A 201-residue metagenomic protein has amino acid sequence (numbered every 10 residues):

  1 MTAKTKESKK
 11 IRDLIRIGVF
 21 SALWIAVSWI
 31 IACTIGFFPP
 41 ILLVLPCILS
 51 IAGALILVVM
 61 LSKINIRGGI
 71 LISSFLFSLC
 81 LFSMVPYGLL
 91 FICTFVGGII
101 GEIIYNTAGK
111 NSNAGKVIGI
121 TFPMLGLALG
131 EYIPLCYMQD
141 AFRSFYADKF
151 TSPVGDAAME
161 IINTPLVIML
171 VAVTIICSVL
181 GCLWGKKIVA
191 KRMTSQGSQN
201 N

Functional and structural regions predicted by a protein language model:
M1-T5, V189-N201: Short, charged juxtamembrane terminal tails flanking transmembrane helices
T2-I72: Hydrophobic transmembrane alpha-helices
L14-V19, C47-I48, R67-F75, G88-I92 (+3 more regions): Hydrophobic alpha-helical transmembrane segments
S21-W29, L76-M84, F122-Y132: Aromatic-anchored segments of alpha-helical transmembrane domains
A26, T94-Y132, C182: Short helix-perturbing small/polar motifs within transmembrane alpha-helices
A32-I41, L76-Y105: Interfacial aromatic-anchored transmembrane helix boundaries in multi-pass membrane proteins
L42, I118-A190: Membrane-embedded alpha-helical hairpins and interfacial helices in multi-pass inner-membrane proteins
